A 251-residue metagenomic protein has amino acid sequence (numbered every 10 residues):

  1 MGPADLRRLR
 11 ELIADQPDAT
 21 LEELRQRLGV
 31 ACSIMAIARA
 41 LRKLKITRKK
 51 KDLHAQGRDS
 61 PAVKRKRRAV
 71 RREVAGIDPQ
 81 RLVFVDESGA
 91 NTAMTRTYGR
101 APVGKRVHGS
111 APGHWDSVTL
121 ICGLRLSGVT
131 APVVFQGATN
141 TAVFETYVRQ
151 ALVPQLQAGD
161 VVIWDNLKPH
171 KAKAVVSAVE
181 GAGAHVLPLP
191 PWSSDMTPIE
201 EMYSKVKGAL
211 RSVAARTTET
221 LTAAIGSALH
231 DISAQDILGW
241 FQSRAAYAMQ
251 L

Functional and structural regions predicted by a protein language model:
M1-I34, G76-D78: A short, amphipathic alpha-helix used for macromolecular contacts
L9, L24, I37, F84-D86 (+8 more regions): Mobile genetic element proteins and their domesticated derivatives, centered on retroelements and DNA transposons
A19-E22, R81-V83, D160-W164: Generic beta-sheet signal
Q26, M35-R39, T47, A55 (+2 more regions): Extended, low-complexity cationic-aromatic segments
A36, P79-L82, I199-L251: C-terminal anion-handling pockets and recognition modules
L53, V107-P112, A182-I199: RNase H-like polynucleotidyl transferase catalytic core
A93, V143-L189: RNase H-like DDE/DDD metal-dependent nuclease/strand-transfer catalytic core used by mobile genetic elements
D165-N166, K173, L187-R211: RNase H-like two-metal-ion nuclease catalytic core shared by retroviral integrases and related mobile-element nucleases
